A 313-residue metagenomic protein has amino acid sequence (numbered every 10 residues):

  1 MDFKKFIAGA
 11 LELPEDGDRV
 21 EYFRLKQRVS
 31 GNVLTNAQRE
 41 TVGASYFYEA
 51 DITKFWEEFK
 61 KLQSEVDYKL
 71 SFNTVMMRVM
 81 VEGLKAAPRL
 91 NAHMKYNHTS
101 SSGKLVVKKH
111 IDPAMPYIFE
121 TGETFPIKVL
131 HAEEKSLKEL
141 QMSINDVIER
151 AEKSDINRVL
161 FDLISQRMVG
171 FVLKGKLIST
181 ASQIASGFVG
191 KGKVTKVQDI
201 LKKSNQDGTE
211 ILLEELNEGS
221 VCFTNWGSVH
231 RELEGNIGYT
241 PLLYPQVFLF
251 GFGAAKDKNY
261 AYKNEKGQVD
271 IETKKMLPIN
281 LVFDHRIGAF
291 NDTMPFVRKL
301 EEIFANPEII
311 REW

Functional and structural regions predicted by a protein language model:
M1-W313: C-terminal catalytic/motor cores of large multi-domain enzyme assemblies
